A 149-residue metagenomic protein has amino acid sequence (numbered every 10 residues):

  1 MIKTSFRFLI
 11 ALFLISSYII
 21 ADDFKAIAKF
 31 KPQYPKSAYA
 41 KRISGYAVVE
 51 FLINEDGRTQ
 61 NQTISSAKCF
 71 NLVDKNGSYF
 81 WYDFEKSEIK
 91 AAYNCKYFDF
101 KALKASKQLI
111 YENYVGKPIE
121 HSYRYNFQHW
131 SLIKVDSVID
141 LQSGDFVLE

Functional and structural regions predicted by a protein language model:
I2, S17-E149: Charge-biased low-complexity segments
K3-A11: Sec-dependent signal peptide recognition, specifically the positively charged N-region followed immediately by
